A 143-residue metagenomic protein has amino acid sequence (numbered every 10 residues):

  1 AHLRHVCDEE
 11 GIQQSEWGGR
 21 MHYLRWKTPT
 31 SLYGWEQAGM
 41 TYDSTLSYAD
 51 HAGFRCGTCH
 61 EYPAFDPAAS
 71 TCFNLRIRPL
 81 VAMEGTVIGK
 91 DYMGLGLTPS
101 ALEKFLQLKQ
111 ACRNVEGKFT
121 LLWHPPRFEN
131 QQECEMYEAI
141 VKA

Functional and structural regions predicted by a protein language model:
H5-C112: Active-site-adjacent pocket scaffolds in enzyme catalytic domains
V6-G11, P99-A143: C-terminal domain-boundary segment and adjacent tail
